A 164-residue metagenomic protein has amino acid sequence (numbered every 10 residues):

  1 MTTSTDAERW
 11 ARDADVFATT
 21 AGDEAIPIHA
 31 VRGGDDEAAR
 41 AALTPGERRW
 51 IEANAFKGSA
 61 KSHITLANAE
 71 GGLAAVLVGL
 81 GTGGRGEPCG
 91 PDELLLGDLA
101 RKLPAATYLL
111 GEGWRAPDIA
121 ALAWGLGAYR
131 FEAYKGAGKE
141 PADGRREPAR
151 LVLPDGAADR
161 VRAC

Functional and structural regions predicted by a protein language model:
M1-C164: N-terminal hydrophobic/helix-forming segments and targeting peptides
